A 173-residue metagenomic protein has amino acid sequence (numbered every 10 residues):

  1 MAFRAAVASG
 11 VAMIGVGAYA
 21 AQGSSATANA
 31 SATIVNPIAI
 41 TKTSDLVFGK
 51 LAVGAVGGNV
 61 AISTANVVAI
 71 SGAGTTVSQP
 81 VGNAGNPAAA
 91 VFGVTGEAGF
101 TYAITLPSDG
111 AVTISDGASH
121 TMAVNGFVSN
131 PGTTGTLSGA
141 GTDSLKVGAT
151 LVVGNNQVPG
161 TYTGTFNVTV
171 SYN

Functional and structural regions predicted by a protein language model:
M1-V7: Bacterial N-terminal signal peptides that target proteins for export
Y19-L106, A111, G139-N173: N-terminal small/polar-rich segments of proteins
A111-A123: Short aromatic-acidic-glycine turn motif
H120-L151: Acidic, glycine-rich flexible loop segments
